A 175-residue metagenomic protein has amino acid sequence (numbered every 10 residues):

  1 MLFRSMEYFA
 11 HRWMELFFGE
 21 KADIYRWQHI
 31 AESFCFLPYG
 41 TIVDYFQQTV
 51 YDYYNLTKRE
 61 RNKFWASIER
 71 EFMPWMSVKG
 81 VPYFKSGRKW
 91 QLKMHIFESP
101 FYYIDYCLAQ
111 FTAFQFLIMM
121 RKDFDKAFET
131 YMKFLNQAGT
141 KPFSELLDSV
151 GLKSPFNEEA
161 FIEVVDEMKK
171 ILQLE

Functional and structural regions predicted by a protein language model:
M1, S5, F9, W13-L16 (+5 more regions): C-terminal, non-catalytic "cap/extension" segments appended to globular domains
F17-H29: Active-site-proximal substrate-binding core of FAD-dependent oxidoreductases
R26-Q28, E32-C35, I42: Active-site-proximal, well-structured secondary-structure segments within enzyme catalytic domains
